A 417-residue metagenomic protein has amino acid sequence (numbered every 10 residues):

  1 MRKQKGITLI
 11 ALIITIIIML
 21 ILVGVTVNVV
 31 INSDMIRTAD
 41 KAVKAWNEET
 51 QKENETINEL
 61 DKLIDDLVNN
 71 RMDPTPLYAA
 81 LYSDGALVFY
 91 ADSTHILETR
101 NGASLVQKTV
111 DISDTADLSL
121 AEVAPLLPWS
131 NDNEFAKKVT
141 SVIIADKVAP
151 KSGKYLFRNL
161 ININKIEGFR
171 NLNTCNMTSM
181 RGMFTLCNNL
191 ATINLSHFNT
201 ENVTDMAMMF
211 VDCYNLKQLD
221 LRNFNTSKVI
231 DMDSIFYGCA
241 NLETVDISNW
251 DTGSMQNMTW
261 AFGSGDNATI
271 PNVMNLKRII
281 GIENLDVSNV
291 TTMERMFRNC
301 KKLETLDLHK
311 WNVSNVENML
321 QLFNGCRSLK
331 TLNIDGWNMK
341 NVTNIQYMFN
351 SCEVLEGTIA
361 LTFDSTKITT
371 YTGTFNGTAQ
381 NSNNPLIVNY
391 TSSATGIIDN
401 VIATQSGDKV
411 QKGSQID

Functional and structural regions predicted by a protein language model:
M1-K5: N-terminal leader/signal peptides at the extreme start of proteins
G6-V27: N-terminal single-pass transmembrane signal-anchor helix
L20-N32, N54, N58: Short hydrophobic alpha-helical membrane-anchoring segments
V29-E53: Aliphatic-rich helix starts adjacent to a transmembrane/signal segment
V43-W46, T50, L67, R71 (+1 more regions): Short, flexible helical or helix-coil boundary motifs
T50-V68: Short extracytoplasmic
D73-D417: Negatively charged
